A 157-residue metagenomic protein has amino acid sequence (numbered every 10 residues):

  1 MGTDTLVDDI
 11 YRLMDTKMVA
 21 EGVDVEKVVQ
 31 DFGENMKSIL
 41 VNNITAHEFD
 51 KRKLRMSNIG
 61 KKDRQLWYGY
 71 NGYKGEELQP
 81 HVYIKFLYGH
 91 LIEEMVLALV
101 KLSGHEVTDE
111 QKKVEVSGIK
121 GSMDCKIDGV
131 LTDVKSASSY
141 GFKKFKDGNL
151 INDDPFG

Functional and structural regions predicted by a protein language model:
M1-L87: Charged, glycine-rich intrinsically disordered N-terminal tails and low-complexity linkers that flank
D4-V7, G89, E93, Q111-V116: Low-complexity, intrinsically disordered short peptide segments enriched in small/polar/basic residues
I59-K61, I92, M123: Single, functionally critical "micro-switch" positions that shape active/binding sites and transmembrane helices
G69, V100, Y140-F142: Active-site-proximal flexible loops/turns
G75-D109: Acidic-basic catalytic patches of nuclease active cores, encompassing PD-(D/E)XK and other metal-cofactor nuclease
H105-G157: Mg2+/Mn2+-dependent nuclease catalytic core
